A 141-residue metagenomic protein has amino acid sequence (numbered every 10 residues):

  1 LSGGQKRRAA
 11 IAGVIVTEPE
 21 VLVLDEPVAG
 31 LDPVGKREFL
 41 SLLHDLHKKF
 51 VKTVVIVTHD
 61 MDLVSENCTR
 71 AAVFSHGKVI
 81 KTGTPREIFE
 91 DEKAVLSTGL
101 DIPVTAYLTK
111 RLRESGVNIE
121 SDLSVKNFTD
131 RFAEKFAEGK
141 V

Functional and structural regions predicted by a protein language model:
I11: Hydrophobic anchor residue at the start of the ABC signature
E18: Conserved catalytic motifs of ABC-family nucleotide-binding domains
L22-D25: Catalytic Walker B motif of ABC-type/P-loop ATPase nucleotide-binding domains
T58-H59: H-loop/switch region of ABC-family ATPase nucleotide-binding domains
V64-E66: A short, surface-exposed alpha-helical micro-motif characterized by mixed small hydrophobic and charged/polar residues
T82-G83: ABC ATPase "signature
